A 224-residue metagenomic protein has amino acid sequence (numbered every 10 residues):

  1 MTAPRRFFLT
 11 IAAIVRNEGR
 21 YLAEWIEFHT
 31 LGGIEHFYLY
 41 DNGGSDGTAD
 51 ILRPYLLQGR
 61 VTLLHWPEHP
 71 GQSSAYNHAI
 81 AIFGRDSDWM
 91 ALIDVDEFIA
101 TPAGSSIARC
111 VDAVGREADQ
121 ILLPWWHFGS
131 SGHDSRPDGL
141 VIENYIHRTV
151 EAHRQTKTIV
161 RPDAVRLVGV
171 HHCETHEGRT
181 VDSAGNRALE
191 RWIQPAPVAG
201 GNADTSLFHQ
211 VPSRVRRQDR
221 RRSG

Functional and structural regions predicted by a protein language model:
M1-E27: N-proximal low-complexity "stem/linker" segments adjacent to membrane-targeting elements
E27-H36: Short, acidic, metal-binding catalytic loop of nucleotide-sugar glycosyltransferases
D41-P54, E68: A conserved acidic beta->alpha catalytic loop
N42, E68, D94-V95, A103: Short acidic donor-binding/metal-coordinating loop in glycosyltransferase active sites
R53-Q72, E151: Conserved donor nucleotide-binding strand/loop of the catalytic core
S74, T101-G224: Catalytic-site signature of metal-activated, phosphate-bearing donor transferases, centered on the GT-A/GT-A-like
N77-W89: Active-site nucleotide-sugar/metal-binding loop of Leloir-type enzymes
S87-A100: Short beta-strand-to-loop acidic/aromatic patch adjacent to the donor-nucleotide binding site
